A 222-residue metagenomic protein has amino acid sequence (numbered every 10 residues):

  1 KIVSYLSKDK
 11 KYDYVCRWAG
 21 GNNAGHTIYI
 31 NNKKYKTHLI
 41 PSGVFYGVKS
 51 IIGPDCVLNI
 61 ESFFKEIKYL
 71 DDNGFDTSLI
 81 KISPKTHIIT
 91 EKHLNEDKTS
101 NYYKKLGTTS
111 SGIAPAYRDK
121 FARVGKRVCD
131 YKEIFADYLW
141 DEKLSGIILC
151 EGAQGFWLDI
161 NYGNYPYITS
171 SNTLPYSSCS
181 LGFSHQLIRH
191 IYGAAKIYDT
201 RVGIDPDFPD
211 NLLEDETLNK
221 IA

Functional and structural regions predicted by a protein language model:
K1-A222: Non-transmembrane, aqueous-exposed alpha-helical and coiled segments at domain scale
